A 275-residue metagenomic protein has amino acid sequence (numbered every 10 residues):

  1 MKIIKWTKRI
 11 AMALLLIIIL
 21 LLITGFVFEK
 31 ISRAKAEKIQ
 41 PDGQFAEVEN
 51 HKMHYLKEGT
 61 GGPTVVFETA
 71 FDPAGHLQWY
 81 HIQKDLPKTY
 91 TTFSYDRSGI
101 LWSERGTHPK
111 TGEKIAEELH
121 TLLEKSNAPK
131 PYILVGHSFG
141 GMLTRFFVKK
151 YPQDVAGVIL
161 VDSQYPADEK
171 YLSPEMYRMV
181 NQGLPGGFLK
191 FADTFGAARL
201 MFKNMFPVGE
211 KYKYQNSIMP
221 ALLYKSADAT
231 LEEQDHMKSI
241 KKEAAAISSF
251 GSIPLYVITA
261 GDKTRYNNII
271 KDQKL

Functional and structural regions predicted by a protein language model:
K2-V65, K88-Y90: Alpha/beta-hydrolase fold catalytic core
H51-W102: Conserved HGGG/HGGXW glycine-rich cap/lid loop of the alpha/beta-hydrolase fold
F67-F71, S138, A260: Glycine-rich His-Gly loop
L77-W79, S103-P109, K170-Y171: Conserved catalytic-core motifs of eukaryotic protein kinase domains, centered on the activation segment
S94-I133: Active-site loop/oxyanion-hole signature of alpha/beta-hydrolase fold enzymes
G112, I159-L275: Flexible "cap/lid" subdomain of the alpha/beta-hydrolase fold that forms the substrate-access gate
P129-L172: Conserved hydrolase catalytic core segment
